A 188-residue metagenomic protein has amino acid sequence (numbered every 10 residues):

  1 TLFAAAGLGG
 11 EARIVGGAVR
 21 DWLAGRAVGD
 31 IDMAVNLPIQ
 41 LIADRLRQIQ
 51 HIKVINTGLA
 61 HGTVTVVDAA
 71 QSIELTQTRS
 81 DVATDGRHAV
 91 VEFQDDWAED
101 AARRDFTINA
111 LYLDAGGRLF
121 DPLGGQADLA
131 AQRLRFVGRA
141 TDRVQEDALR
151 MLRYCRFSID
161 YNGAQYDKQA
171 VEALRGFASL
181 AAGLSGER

Functional and structural regions predicted by a protein language model:
T1-R188: Catalytic cores of the polymerase beta-like nucleotidyltransferase superfamily and closely associated nucleotide
